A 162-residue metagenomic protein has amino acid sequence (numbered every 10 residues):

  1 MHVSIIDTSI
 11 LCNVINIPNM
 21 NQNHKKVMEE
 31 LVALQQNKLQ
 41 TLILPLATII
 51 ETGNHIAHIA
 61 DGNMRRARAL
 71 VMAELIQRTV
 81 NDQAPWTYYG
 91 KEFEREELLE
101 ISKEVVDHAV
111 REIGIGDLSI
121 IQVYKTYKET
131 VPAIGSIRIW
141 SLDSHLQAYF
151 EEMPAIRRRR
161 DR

Functional and structural regions predicted by a protein language model:
M1-L44, H55-V71, E152-D161: Short, well-structured N-terminal submotif of metal-dependent ribonuclease cores
I6, L44-A47, W140-D143: Short His-Asn-centered micro-motif
L11, I49, L146-Q147: A generic structural signal for short hydrophobic patches within well-formed alpha-helices
E30-L34, E74, V123-T130: A generic secondary-structure signal
L70-T79: Acidic, glycine-rich loop-and-strand cores that form catalytic or ligand-binding grooves in diverse globular domains
N81-H145: Active-site neighborhoods of divalent-metal-dependent phosphate/nucleic-acid chemistry enzymes
I134-G135, I139-S141, L146-R162: C-terminal/domain-terminus segments
